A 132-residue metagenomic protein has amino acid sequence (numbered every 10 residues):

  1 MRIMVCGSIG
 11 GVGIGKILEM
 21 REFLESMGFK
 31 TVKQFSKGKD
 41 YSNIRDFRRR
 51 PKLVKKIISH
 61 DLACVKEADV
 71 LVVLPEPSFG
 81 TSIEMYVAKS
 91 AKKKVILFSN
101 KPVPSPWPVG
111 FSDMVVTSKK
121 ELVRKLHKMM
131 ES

Functional and structural regions predicted by a protein language model:
M1-S132: Conserved catalytic or regulatory cores that recognize and/or transform ribose-phosphate-containing ligands
